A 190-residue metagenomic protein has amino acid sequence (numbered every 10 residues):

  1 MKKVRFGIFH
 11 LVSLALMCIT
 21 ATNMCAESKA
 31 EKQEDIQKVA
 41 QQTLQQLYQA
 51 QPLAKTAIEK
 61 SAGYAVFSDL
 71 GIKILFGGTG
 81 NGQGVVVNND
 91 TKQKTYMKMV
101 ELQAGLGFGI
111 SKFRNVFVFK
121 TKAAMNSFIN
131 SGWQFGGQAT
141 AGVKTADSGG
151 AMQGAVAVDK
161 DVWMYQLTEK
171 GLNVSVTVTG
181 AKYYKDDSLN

Functional and structural regions predicted by a protein language model:
K2-V12: Bacterial N-terminal signal peptides that target proteins for export
H10-A21: Bacterial N-terminal signal peptides
E27-N190: Small-residue-enriched, tightly packed secondary-structure blocks
